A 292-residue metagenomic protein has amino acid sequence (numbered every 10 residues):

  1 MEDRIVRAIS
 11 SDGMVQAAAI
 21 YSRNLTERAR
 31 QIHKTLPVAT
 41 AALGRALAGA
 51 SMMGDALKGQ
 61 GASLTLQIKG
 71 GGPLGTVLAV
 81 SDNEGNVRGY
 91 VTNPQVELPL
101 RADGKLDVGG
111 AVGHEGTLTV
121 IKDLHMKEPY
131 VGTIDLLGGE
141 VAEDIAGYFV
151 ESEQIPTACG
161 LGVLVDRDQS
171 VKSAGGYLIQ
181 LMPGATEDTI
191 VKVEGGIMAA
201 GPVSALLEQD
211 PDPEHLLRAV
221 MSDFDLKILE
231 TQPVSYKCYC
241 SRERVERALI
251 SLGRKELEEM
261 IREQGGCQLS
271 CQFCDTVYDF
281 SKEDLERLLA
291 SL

Functional and structural regions predicted by a protein language model:
M1-E230: Interaction interfaces in information-processing and related assembly proteins
M198-L292: Cys/His-clustered metal-coordination modules, chiefly Zn-binding fingers
